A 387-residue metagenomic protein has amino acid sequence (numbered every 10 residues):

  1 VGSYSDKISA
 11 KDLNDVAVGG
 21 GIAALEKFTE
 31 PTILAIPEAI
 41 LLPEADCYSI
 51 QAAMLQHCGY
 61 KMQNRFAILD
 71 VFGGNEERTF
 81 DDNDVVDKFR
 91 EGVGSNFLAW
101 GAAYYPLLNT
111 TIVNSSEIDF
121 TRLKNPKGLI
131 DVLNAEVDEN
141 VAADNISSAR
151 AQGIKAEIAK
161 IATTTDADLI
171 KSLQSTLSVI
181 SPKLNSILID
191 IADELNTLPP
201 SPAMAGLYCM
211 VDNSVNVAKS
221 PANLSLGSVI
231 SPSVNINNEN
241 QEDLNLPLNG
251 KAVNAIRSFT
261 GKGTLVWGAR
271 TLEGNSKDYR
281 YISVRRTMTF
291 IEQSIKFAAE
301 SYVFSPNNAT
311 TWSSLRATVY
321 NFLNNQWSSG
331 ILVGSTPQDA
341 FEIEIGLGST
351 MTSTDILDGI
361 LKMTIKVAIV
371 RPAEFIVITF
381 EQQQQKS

Functional and structural regions predicted by a protein language model:
V1, E26-L42, D46-C47, L55-S387: Structured, hydrophobic secondary-structure cores that serve as assembly/anchoring elements
G2-G21: Short linear interaction motifs
G21, A53-M54: Short, hydrophobic/aromatic alpha-helical segments in well-folded domains
